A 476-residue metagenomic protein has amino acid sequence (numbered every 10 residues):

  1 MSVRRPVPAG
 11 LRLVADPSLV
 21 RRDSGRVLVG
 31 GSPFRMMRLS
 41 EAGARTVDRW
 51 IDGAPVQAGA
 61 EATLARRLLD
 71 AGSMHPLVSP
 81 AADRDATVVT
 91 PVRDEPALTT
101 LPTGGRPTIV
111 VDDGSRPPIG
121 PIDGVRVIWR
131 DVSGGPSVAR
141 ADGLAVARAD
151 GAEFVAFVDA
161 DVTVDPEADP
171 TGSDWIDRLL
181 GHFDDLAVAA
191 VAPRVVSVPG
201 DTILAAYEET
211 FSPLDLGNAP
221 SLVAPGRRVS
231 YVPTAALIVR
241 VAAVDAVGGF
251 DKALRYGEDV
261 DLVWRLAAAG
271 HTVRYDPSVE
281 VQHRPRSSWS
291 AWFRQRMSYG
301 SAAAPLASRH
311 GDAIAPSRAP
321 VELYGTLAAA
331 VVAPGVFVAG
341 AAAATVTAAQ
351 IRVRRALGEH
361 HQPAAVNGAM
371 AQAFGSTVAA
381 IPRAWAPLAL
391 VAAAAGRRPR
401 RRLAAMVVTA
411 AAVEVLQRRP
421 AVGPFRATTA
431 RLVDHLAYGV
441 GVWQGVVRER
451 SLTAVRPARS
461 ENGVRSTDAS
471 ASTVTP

Functional and structural regions predicted by a protein language model:
R4-P6, V27-L39, R45-T103: N-proximal low-complexity "stem/linker" segments adjacent to membrane-targeting elements
D94-E95, D112-G120, V132, V162-T163: A conserved acidic beta->alpha catalytic loop
R130-D150, R178, S221-S230: Glycine-rich, basic loop-to-helix element that forms the pyrophosphate-binding segment of sugar-nucleotide handling
A152-D165: Short beta-strand-to-loop acidic/aromatic patch adjacent to the donor-nucleotide binding site
E167-A206, R284: Conserved donor NDP-sugar-binding/catalytic core segment of glycosyltransferases
P193, E208-V229: Short, flexible, basic/aromatic active-site loop/helix in glycosyltransferases
Y256-L262, Q295: Acidic donor-binding loop at a coil-to-helix junction in glycosyltransferase catalytic cores that engages
D276-P277, Q282-A341, A349-D434, V440-Q444: Active-site-adjacent helix/loop segment of glycosyltransferases that harbors family-specific signature motifs
